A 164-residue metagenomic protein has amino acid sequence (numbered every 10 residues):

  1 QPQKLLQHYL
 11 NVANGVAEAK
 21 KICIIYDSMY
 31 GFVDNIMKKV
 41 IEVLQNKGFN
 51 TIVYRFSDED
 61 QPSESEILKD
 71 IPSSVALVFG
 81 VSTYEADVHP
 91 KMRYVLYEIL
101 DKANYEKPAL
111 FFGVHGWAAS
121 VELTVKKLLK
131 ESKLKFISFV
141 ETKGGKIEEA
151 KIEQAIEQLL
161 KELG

Functional and structural regions predicted by a protein language model:
Q1-K4, H8-V12, A17-A19, N35 (+2 more regions): FMN-binding flavodoxin-like domain, especially the glycine-rich phosphate-binding loop
Y26-S28, G113: Short beta-strand/turn micro-motifs composed of small residues that flank or help shape donor/cofactor-binding pockets
S28-M29, G144: Structured beta->alpha junctions
G31-V33: Glycine-rich phosphate/diphosphate-binding loop of Rossmann-like nucleotide-binding domains
S63: Functional cation/ligand-contacting sites centered on basic and imidazole/sulfhydryl donors
